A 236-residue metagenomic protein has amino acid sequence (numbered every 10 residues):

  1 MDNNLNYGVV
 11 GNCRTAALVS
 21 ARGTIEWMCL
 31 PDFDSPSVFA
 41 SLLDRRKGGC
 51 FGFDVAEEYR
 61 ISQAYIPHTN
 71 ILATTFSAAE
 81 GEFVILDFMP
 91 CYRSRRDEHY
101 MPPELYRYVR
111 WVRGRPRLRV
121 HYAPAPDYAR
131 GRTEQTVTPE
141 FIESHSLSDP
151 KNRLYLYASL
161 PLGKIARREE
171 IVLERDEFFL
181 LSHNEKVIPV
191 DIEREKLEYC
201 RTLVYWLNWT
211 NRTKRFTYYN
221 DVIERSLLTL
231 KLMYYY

Functional and structural regions predicted by a protein language model:
M1-Y236: Acidic, mature catalytic/reactive cores of soluble proteins
